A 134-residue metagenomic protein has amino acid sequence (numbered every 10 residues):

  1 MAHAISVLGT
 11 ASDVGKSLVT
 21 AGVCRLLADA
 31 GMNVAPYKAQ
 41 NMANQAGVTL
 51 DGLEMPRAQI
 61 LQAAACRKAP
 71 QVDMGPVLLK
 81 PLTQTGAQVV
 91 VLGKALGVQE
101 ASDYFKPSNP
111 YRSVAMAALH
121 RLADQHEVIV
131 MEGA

Functional and structural regions predicted by a protein language model:
M1-A134: Flexible phosphate-sensing "switch/lid" loops adjacent to ATP/NTP-binding sites across phosphate-transfer
